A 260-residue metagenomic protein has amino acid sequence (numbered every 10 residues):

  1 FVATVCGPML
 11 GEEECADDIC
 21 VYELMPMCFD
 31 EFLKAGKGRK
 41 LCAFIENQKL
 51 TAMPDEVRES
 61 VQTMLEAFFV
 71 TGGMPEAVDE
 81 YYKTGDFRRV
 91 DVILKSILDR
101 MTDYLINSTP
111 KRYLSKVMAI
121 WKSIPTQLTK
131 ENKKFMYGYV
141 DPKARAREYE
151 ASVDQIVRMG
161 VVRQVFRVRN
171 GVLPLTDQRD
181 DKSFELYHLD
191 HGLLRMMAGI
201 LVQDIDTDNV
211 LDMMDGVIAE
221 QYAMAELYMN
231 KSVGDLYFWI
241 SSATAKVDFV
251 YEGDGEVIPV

Functional and structural regions predicted by a protein language model:
F1: Conserved Walker B catalytic segment
T4-T129: Interdomain motor-coupling "hinge/lid" segment immediately C-terminal to the ATP-binding subdomain of NTP-driven enzymes
D79-E256: Accessory nucleic acid-recognition modules appended to NTPase machines
V260: Conserved beta3 VAIK motif of the Hanks protein kinase fold
